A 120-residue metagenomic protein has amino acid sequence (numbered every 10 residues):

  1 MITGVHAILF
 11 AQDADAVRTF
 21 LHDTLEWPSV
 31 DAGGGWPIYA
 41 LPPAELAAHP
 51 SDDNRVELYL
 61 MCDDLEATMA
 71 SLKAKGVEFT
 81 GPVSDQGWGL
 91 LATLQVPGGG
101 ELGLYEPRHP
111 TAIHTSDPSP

Functional and structural regions predicted by a protein language model:
M1-R18, E45, V56-L58, R108-P120: N-terminal beta-strand motif that seeds the catalytic metal site of vicinal oxygen chelate
G4-Q12, P50-K75, L90-P97: Vicinal oxygen chelate
A7, V30, V83-D85: Short beta-strand-to-loop elements that line the ligand-binding cleft of bilobed periplasmic-binding protein-like
V17-H22, L72, G99: Conserved active-site tyrosine of GNAT-family acetyltransferases
E26-L60, L94, E101-R108: Conserved short beta-strand elements that form part of the metal-binding/catalytic scaffold of enzyme active sites
K75-P120: Vicinal oxygen chelate
